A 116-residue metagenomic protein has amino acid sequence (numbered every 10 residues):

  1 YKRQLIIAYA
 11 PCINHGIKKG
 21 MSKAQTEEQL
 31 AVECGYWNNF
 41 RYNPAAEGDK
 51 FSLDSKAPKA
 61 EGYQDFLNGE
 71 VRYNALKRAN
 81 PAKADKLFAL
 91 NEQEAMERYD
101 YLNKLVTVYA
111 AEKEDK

Functional and structural regions predicted by a protein language model:
Y1-K2, K116: Accessible peptide chain termini
R3-K86, L90, N103-K104: Glycine/aspartate-rich loop-and-adjacent alpha/beta segment that forms the canonical ThDP
D85-K116: Thiamine diphosphate
